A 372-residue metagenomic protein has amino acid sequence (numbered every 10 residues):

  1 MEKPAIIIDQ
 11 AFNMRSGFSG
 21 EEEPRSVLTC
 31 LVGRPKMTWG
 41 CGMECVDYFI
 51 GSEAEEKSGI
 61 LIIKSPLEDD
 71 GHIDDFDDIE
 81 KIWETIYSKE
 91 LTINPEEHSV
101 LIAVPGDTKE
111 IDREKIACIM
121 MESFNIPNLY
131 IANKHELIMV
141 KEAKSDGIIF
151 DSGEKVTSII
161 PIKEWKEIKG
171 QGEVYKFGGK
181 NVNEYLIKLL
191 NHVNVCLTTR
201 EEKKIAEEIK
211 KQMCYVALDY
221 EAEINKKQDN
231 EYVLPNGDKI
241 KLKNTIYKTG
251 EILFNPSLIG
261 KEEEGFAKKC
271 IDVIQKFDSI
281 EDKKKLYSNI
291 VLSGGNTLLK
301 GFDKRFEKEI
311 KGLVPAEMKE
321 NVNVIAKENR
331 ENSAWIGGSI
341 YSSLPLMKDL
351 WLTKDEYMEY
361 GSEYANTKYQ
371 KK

Functional and structural regions predicted by a protein language model:
M1-P4, D112, P127-F150, K166 (+3 more regions): Conserved phosphate-binding catalytic cores of ATP/NTP-utilizing and phosphoryl-transfer enzymes
E2-I119, N128, S158, I168-Q171 (+2 more regions): Conserved phosphate-binding loops in N-terminal lobes of ATP-dependent enzymes of the actin/Hsp70/sugar-kinase
I6-N13, E142-K144, I149-S158, I162-K166 (+5 more regions): A short acidic Gly-Thr/Ser loop motif
K81-E90, K239, K248, I252-L286 (+1 more regions): Phosphate/ATP-binding catalytic cores across multiple sugar-kinase/actin-like superfamilies, primarily ASKHA
A103-D112, C214, L218, S288-E309 (+1 more regions): Glycine-rich phosphate-binding loops at beta-strand->alpha-helix junctions
I131-K134, E307-S339: Conserved phosphate-binding/catalytic loops in two-lobed NTP-binding clefts
K163-E262: Phosphate-binding glycine-rich/basic clefts of nucleotide- and phosphate-handling proteins, predominantly
C196-K211, Y215-D229, V233, I325-K372: Acidic, glycine/GT-rich loop-and beta-edge segments that sit at the periphery of enzyme/chaperone cores
